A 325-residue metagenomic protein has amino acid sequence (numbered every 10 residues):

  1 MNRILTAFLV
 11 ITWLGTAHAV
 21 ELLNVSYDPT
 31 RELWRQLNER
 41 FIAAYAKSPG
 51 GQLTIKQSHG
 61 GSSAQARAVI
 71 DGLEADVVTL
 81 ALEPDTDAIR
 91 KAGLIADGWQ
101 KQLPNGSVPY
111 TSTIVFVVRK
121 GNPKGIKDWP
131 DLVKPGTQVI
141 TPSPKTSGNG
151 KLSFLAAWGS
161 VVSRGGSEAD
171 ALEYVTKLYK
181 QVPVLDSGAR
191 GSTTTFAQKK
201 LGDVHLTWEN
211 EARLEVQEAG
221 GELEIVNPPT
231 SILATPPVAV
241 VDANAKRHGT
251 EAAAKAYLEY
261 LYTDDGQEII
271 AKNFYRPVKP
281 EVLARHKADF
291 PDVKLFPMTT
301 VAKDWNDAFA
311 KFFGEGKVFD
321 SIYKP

Functional and structural regions predicted by a protein language model:
N2-A7: Sec-dependent signal peptide recognition, specifically the positively charged N-region followed immediately by
W13-A19: Sec/Tat signal peptide C-region and signal peptidase I cleavage site
A19-S147: N-terminal segment of the mature folded domain
E39-P49, P130-T195: Ligand-binding cleft/hinge of the Venus flytrap
I114-N122, T235-A252, I269-N273: A bilobed periplasmic-binding-protein/Venus flytrap-type ligand-binding module shared by bacterial periplasmic
G121-K127, T146, G159-S167, N244-A252: Short helix-loop capping/hinge motifs at secondary-structure junctions, enriched in acidic/polar residues
R164-P229, P237: Ligand-binding pocket segment of bilobal, Venus flytrap-like solute-binding proteins
A245-P325: Extracellular/periplasmic juxtamembrane helices and adjacent flexible linkers that interface with membrane partners
